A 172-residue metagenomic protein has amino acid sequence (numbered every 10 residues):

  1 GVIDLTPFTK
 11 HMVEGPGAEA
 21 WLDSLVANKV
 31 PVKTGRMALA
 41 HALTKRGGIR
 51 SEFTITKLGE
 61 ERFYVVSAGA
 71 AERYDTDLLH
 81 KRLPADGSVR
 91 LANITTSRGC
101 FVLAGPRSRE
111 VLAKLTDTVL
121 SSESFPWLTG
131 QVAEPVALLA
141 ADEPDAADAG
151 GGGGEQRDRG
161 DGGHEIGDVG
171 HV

Functional and structural regions predicted by a protein language model:
G1-G150, G160: Basic, glycine/lysine-rich polyanion-binding surfaces/domains
I166-V172: Hydrophobic alpha-helical signal/anchor motif
